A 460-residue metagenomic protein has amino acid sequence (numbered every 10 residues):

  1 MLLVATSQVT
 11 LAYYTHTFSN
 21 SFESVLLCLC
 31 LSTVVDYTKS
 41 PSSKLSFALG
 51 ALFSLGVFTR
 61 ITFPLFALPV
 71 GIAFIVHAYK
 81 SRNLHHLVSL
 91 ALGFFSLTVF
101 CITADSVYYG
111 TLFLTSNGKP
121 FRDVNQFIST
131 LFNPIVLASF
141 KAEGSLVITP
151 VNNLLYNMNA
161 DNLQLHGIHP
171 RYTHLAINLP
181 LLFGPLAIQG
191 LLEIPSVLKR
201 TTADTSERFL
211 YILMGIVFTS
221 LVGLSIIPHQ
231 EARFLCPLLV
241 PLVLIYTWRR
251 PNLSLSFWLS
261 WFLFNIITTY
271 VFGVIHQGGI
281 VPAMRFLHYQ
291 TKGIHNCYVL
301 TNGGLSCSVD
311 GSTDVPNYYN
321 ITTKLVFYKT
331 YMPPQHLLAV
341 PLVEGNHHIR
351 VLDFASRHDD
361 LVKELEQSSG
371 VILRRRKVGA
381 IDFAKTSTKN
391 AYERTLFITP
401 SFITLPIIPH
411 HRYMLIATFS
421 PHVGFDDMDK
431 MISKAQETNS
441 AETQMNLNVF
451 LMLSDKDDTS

Functional and structural regions predicted by a protein language model:
L2-Y14, V34-I61, S220-S225: Membrane-interface alpha helices of multi-pass inner-membrane proteins
A12-F22, E231-A232: Short acidic/glycine- and proline-prone juxtamembrane loop motifs at membrane-interface regions of multi-pass membrane
S24-V25, F47-G56, I61-H77, P185-L191 (+1 more regions): Transmembrane-embedded, aromatic-rich helix segments that form part of the hydrophobic channel/pocket engaging
T33-F53, L65-T98, I102, P195-R200 (+1 more regions): Perimembrane helix-loop-helix junctions
A78, T173-E207: Hydrophobic, aromatic-rich transmembrane alpha-helices and their immediate juxtamembrane boundary segments
H86-A91, A104-T173, A283-R285: Extracytoplasmic catalytic-loop and juxtamembrane helix elements of membrane-embedded, polyprenol/dolichol-linked
V99, L198-D204, L210-F218, L244 (+1 more regions): Signature aromatic-anchored transmembrane alpha helix within multi-pass, membrane-resident enzymes that catalyze glycan
N252-L405, P409-G424, D429, Q436-L451: Membrane-embedded, lumen/periplasm-facing catalytic core of multi-pass transferases that use lipid-linked donors
